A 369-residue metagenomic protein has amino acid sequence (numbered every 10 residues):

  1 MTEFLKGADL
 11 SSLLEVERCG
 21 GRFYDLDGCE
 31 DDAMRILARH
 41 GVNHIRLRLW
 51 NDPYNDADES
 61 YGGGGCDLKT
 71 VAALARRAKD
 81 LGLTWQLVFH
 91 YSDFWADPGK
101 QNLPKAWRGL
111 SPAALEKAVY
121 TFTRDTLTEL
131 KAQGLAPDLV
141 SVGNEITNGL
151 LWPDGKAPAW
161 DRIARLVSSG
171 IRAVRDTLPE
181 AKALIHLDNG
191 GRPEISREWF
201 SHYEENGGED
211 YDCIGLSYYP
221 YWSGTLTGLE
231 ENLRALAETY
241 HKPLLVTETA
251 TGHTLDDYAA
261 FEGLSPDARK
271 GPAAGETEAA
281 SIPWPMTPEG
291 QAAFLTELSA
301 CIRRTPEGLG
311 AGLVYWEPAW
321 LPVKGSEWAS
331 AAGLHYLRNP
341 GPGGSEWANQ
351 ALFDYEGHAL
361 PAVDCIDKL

Functional and structural regions predicted by a protein language model:
M1-I36: Boundary/entry segment of secreted carbohydrate-active catalytic domains
A8, L37, V88, V140 (+5 more regions): Conserved, mostly hydrophobic/aromatic
L10-L13, W50-D52, H90-F94, V142-T147 (+4 more regions): Active-site beta-loop-alpha junctions enriched in small/polar residues
V16-E17, G21-G28, D52-K69, T147-L150 (+4 more regions): Acidic-and-aromatic substrate-binding clefts and catalytic sites of carbohydrate-active enzymes
C29-A96, P104, A157-L184, L229-H241: Aromatic-lined substrate-binding rim segments of carbohydrate-active enzymes
C66-K69, A96-Y211, G224-L233, W328-R338: Active-site cleft segment of glycoside hydrolase catalytic domains centered on the general acid/base Glu
W152, K156-A159, R175-A300: Extracellular glycoside hydrolase catalytic/binding regions
A235, T254-D267, G271-E297, C301-L309 (+1 more regions): Aromatic-rich peripheral "rim/lid" segments of glycoside hydrolase catalytic domains that contact and position glycan
